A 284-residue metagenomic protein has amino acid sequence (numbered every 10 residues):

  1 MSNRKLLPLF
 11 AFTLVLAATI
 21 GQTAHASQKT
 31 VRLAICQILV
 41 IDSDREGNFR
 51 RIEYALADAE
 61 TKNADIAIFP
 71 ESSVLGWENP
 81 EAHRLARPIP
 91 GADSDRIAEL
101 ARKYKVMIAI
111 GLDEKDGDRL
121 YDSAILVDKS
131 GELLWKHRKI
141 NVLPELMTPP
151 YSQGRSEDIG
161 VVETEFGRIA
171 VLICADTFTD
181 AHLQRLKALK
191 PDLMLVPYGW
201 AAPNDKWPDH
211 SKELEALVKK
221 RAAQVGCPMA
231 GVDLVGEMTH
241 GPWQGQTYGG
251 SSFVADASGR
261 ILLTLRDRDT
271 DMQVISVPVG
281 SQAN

Functional and structural regions predicted by a protein language model:
M1-K5: Positively charged n-region of N-terminal signal peptides that target proteins for export
P8-T19: Bacterial N-terminal signal peptides
G21-A26: Boundary at the C-terminal end of the N-terminal hydrophobic targeting segment
S27-V40: Short beta-strand segments enriched in small/hydrophobic residues
C36-L39, P70-S72, G111-E114, H137 (+3 more regions): Active-site-proximal beta-strand/loop segments in catalytic clefts of secreted hydrolases
R45, R50, Y54-S130, K136 (+1 more regions): Cys-nucleophile CN-hydrolase/nitrilase-fold catalytic domain and related Cys-dependent amidase chemistry that acts on
I89-A109, F178-M272: CN hydrolase (nitrilase-like) catalytic-core segments centered on the catalytic cysteine and neighboring Lys/Glu
E99, K115-L193, P197-Y198, P203-K220 (+1 more regions): Active-site catalytic loop in hydrolytic enzyme cores
